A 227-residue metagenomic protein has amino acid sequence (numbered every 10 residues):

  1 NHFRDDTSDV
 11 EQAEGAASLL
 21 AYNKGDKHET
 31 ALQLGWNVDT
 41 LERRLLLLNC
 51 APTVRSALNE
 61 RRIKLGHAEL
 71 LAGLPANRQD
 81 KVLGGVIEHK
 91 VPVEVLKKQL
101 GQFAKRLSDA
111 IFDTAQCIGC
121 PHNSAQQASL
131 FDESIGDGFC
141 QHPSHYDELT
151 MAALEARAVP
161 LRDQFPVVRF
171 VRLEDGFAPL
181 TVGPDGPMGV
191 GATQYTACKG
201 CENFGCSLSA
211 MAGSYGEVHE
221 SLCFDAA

Functional and structural regions predicted by a protein language model:
N1-E60, L65-Q79, I87: Amphipathic, charge-rich alpha-helical segments that serve as recognition/docking helices
H2, H28, H67, H89 (+3 more regions): Histidine (H) residue identity feature
Q12, Q33, E42, Q79 (+6 more regions): Residue-identity detector for glutamine
A76-R78, H89-V93, C117-C120: A general structural signal for short secondary-structure boundary/capping elements
I87-S108: C-terminal helicase lobe and adjacent C-terminal extensions/tails of nucleic-acid helicase motors
D109-A227: Conserved TIR/SEFIR loop-to-helix hotspot centered on a Trp-containing motif with a nearby acidic residue
